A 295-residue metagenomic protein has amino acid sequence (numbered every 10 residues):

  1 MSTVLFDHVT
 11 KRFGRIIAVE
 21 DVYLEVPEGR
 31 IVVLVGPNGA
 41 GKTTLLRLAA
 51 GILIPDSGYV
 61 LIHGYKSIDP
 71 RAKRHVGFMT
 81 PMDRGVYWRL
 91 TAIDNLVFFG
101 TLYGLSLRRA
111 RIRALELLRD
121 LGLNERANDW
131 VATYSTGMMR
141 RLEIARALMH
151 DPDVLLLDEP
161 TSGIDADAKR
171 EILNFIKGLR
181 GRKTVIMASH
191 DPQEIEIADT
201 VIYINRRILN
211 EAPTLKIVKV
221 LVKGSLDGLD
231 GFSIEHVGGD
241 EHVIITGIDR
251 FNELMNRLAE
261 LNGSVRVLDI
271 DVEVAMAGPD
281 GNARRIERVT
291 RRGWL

Functional and structural regions predicted by a protein language model:
A50: Helix-to-loop junction immediately C-terminal to a conserved catalytic motif
G58-A72: Conserved ABC transporter NBD signature motif
V97, T101, R108-R126: Conserved ABC ATPase "signature" region
L155-E159: Catalytic Walker B motif of ABC-type/P-loop ATPase nucleotide-binding domains
K169-G181: Helical segment within the ABC ATPase nucleotide-binding domain
